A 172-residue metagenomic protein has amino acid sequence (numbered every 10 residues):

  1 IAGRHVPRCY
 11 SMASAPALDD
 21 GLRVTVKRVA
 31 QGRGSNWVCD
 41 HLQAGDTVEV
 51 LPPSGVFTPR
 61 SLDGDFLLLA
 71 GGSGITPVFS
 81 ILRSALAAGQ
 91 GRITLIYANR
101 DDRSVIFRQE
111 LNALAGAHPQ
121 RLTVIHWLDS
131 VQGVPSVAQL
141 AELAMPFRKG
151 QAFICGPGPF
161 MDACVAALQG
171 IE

Functional and structural regions predicted by a protein language model:
I1-T47, G64-D65, N99-D101, N112 (+1 more regions): Ferredoxin-reductase
M12, I75-L86: Histidine-anchored nucleotide/phosphate-binding helix
P16, P59-L62, A87-G89, P146: Short, flexible hinge/linker loops that cap or flank conserved catalytic cores
V24, L68, L95-Y97, H126 (+1 more regions): Structural beta-sheet core signal
V50-G64: A short, basic/flexible loop-to-alpha-helix module at the beginning of a structural domain
D65, Q90-T94, R121-T123, Q151: Residues at the starts of beta-strands that form the adenosine-phosphate
F66-T76: Short, glycine-rich nucleotide/cofactor-binding loops
N99-E172: Reductase modules of NAD(P)H-dependent flavoproteins
